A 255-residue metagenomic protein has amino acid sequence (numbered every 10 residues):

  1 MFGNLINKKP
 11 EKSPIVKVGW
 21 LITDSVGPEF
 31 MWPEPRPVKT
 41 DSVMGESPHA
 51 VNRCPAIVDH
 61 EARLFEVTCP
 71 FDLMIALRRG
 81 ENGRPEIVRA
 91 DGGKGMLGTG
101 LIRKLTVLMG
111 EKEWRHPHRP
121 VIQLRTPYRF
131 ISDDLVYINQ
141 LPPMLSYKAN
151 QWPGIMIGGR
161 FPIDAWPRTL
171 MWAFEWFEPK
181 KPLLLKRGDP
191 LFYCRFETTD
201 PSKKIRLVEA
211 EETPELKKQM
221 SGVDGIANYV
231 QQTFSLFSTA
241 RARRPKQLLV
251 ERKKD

Functional and structural regions predicted by a protein language model:
M1-P167, E175-D255: Non-catalytic terminal segments and appended small domains
M171: Active-site lining segments that contact anionic ligands and/or coordinate catalytic metals
